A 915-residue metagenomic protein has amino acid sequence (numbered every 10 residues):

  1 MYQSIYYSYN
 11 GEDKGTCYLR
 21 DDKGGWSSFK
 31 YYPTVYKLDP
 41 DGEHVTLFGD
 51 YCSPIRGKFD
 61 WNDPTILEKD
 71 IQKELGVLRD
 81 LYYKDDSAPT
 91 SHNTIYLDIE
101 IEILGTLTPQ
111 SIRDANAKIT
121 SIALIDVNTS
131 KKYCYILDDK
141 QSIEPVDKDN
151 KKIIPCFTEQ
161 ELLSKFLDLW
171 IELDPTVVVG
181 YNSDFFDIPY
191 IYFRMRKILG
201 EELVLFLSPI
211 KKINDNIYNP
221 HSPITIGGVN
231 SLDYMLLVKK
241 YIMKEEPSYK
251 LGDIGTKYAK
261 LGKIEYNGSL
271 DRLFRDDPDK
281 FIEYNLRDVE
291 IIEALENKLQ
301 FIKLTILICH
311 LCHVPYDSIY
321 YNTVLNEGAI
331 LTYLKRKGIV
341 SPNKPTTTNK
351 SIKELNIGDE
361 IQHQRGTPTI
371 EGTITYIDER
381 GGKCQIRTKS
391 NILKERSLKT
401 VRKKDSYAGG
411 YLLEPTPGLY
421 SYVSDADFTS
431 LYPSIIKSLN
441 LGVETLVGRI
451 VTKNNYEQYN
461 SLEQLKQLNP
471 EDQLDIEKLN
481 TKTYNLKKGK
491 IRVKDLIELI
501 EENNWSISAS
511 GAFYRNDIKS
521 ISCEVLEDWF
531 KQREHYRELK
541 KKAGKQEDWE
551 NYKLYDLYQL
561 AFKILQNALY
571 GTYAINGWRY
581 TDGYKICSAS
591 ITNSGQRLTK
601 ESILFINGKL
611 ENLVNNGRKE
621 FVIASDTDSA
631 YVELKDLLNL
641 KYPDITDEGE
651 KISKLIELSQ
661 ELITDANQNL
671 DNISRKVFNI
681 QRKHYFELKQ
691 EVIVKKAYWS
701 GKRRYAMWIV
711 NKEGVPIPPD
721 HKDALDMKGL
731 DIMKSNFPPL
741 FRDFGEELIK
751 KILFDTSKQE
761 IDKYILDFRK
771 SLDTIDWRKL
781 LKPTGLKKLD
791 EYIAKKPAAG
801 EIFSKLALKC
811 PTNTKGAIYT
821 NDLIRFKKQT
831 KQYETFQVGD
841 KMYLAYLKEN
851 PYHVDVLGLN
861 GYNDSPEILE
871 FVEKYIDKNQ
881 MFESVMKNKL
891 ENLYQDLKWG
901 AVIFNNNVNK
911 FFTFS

Functional and structural regions predicted by a protein language model:
M1-D174, R287, I291-K353, T400-G409 (+7 more regions): DnaQ-like (DEDDh/DEDDy) 3′-5′ exonuclease domain used for proofreading and 3′-end trimming on nucleic acids
Y18-D21, R272-E354, K399-I450, Y456 (+11 more regions): Common nucleic-acid-contacting/processivity interface regions adjacent to the catalytic cores of nucleic-acid enzymes
K132-Y135, S142-I154, D174, V178 (+3 more regions): Active-site-proximal helix-loop-helix substrate-binding element of RNase H-like nuclease domains
K148-K152, E172-T176, F274-K280, L412-S421 (+5 more regions): Glycine- and acidic
F166-Y190: Proline-aspartate-enriched helix->loop->beta-strand connector
I357, Q362-R396: Basic/aromatic-rich interaction segments and small domains that mediate binding to polyanionic partners
A630-L662: Catalytic palm subdomain of template-directed nucleic-acid polymerases, centered on the conserved carboxylate motif
Q660-S915: C-terminal, non-catalytic extensions of nucleic-acid polymerases
